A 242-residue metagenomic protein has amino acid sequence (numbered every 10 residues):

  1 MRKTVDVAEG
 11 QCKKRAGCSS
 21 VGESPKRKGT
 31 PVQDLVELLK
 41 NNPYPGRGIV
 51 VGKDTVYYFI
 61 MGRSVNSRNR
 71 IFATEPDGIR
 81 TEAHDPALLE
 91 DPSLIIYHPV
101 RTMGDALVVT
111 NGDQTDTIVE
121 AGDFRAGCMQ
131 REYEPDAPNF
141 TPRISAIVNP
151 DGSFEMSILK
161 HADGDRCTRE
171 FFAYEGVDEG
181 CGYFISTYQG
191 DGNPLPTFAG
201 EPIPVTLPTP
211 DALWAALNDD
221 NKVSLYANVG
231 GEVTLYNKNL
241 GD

Functional and structural regions predicted by a protein language model:
R2-D6, K13-K14, S19-K28: Short, positively charged and aromatic/hydrophobic N-terminal segments
C12, K26-D242: Conserved short alpha-helical segments that host acidic/polar catalytic motifs at enzyme active sites
